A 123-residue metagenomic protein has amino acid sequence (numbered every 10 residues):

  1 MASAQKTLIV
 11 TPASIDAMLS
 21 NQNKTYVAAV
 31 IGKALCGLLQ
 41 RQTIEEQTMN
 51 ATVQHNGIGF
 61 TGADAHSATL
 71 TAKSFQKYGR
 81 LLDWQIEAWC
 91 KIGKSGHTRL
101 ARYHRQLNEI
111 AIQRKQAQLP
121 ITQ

Functional and structural regions predicted by a protein language model:
M1-Q123: Charged, low-complexity intrinsically disordered segments and flexible loops
